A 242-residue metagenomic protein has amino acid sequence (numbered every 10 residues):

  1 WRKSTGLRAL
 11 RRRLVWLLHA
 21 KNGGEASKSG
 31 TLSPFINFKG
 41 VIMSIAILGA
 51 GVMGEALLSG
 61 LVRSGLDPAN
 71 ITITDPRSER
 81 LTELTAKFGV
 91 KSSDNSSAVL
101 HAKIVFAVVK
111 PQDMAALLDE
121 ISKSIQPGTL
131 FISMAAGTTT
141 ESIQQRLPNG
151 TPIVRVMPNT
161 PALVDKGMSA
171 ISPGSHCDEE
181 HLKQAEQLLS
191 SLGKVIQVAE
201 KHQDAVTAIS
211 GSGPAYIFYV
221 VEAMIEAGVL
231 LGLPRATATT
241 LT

Functional and structural regions predicted by a protein language model:
S4, S27-S29, S33: Serine residues within intrinsically disordered or low-complexity segments
A20-G23, G30: Short hydrophobic alpha-helical segments enriched in small aliphatic residues
I36-S96, L100, K166-G167, V229-L231: NAD(P)+-binding Rossmann beta1-loop-alpha1 motif at the extreme N-terminus of oxidoreductases
P68-I71, P127-T129, A236: Short acidic capping loops at alpha-helix termini that bridge into adjacent secondary structure
S78, K87-F88, S96-I171: Rossmann-like NAD(P)(H) cofactor-binding subdomain of soluble oxidoreductases
S142, R146-P152, M168-V206, I217-T242: Internal alpha-helical scaffold of NAD(P)-dependent oxidoreductase catalytic cores
